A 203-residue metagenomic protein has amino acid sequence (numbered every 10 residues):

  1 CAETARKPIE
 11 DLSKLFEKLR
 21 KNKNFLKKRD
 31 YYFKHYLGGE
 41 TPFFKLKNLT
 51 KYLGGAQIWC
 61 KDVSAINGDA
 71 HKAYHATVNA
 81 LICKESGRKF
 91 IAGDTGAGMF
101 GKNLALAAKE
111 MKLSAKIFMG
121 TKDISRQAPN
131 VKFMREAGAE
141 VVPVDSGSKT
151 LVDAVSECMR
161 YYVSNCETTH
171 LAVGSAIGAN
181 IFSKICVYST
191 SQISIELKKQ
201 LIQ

Functional and structural regions predicted by a protein language model:
C1-Q203: PLP-dependent amino-acid enzyme catalytic core
